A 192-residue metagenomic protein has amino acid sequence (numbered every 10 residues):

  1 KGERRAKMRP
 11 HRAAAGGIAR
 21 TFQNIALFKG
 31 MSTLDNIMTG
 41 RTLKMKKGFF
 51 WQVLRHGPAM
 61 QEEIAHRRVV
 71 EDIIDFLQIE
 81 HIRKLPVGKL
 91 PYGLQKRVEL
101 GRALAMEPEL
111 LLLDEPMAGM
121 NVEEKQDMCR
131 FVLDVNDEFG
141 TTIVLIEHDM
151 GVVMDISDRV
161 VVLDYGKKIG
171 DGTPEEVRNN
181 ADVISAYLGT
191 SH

Functional and structural regions predicted by a protein language model:
K1-H192: Glycine-rich phosphate-binding loops of nucleotide-dependent enzymes
